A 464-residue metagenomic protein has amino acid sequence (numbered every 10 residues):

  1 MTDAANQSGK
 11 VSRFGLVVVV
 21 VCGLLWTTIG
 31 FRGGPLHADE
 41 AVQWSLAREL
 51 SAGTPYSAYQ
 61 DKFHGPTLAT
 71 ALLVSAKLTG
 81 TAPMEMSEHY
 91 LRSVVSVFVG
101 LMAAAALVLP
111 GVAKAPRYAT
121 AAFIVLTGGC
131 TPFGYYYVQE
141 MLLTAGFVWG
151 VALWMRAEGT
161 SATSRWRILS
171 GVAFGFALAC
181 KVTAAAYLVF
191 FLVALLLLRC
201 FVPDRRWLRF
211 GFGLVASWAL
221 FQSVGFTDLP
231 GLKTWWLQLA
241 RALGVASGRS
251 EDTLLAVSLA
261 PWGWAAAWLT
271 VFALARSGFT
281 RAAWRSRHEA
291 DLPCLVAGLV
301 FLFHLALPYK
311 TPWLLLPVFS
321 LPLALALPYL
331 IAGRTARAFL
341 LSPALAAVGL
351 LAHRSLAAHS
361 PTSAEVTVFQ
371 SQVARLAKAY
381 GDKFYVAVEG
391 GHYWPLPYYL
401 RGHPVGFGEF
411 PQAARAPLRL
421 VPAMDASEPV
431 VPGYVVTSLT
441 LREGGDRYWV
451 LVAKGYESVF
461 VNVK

Functional and structural regions predicted by a protein language model:
A4-S8, V112-K114, V148-I168, A177 (+2 more regions): Membrane-interface transmembrane helices that cradle and orient dolichyl/undecaprenyl
S12-E40, G213-D228: Transmembrane signal-anchor helices characteristic of membrane glycosylation enzymes that use polyprenol
V17, V21, S93-K114, W149: Transmembrane-helix motifs of polytopic, lipid-linked glycan transferases
G30-A38, A52-L73, E85-H89: Membrane-proximal lumenal/periplasmic loop motifs of glycosylation machinery
H37-A38, P132-L142, T183, T311-P312: Short acidic/glycine- and proline-prone juxtamembrane loop motifs at membrane-interface regions of multi-pass membrane
Q43-L50, H64, T70, G80 (+7 more regions): Transmembrane-lumen/periplasm boundary regions of multi-pass, lipid-linked membrane glycan transferases
P66, T70, T81-A104, F133 (+2 more regions): Loop-to-helix entry region of an early transmembrane alpha helix in multi-pass inner-membrane enzymes
L142-G159, S170-F174, A297-G298, P322-L325: Specific aromatic-rich, kink-prone transmembrane helix
